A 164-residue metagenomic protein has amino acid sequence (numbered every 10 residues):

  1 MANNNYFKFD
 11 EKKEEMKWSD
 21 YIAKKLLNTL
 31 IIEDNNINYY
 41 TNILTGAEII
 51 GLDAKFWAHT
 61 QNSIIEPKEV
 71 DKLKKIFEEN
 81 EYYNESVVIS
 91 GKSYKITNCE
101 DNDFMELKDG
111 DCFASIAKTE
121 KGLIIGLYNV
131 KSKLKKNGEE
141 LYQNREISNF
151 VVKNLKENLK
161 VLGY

Functional and structural regions predicted by a protein language model:
M1-Y164: Non-catalytic interaction/Regulatory regions outside core domains
